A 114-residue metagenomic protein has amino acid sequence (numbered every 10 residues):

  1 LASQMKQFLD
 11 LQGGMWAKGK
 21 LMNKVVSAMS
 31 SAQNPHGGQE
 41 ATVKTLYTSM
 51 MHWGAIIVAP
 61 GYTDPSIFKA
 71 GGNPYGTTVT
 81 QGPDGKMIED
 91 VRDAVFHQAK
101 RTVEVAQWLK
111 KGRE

Functional and structural regions predicted by a protein language model:
L1-S66: Helix-loop-strand module that forms the ligand-binding subsite of alpha/beta enzymes
I56-E114: Glycine-rich phosphate/pyrophosphate-binding loop and the adjoining helix
